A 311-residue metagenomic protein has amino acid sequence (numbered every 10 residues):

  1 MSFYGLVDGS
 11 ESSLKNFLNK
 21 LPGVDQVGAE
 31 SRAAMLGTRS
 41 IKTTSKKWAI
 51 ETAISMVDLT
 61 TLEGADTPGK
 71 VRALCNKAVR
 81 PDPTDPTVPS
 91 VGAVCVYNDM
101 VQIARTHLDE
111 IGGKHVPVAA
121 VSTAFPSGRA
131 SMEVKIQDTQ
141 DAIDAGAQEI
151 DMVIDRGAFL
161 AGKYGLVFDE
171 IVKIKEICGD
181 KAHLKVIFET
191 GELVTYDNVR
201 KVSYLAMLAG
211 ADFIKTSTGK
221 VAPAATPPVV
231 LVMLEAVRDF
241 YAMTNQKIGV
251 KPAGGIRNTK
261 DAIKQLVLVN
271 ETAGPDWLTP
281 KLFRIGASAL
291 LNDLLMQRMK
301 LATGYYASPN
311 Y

Functional and structural regions predicted by a protein language model:
M1-I54: Charged, compositionally biased N-terminal leader segments and the immediate start of the first structured element
T44-T52, A65-P89, D99-K251, R257-S288 (+2 more regions): Alpha/beta enzyme core
L62: A short, histidine- and acid-enriched strand-loop-helix "catalytic/donor-clamping" loop that lines the nucleotide-sugar
